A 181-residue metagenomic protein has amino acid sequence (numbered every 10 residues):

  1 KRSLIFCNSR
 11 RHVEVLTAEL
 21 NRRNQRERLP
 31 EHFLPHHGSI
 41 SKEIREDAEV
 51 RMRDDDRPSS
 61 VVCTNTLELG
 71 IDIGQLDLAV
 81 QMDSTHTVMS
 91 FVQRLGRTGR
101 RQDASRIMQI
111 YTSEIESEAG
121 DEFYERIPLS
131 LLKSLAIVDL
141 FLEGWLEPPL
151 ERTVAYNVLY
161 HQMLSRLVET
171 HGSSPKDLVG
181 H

Functional and structural regions predicted by a protein language model:
K1-H181: Helicase motor core with emphasis on the C-terminal RecA-like subdomain
